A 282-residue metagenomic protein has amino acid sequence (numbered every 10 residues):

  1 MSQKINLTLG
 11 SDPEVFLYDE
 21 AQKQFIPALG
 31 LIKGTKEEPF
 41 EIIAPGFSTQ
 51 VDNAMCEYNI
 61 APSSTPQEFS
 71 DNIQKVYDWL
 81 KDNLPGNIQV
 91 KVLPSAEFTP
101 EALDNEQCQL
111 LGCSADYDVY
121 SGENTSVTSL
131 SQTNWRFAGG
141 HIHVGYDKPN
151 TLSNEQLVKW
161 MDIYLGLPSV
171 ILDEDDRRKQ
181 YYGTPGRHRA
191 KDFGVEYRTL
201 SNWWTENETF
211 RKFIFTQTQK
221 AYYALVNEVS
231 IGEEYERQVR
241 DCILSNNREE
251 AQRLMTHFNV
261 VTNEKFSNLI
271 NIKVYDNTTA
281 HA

Functional and structural regions predicted by a protein language model:
M1-A282: Phosphate/nucleotide-binding catalytic core
